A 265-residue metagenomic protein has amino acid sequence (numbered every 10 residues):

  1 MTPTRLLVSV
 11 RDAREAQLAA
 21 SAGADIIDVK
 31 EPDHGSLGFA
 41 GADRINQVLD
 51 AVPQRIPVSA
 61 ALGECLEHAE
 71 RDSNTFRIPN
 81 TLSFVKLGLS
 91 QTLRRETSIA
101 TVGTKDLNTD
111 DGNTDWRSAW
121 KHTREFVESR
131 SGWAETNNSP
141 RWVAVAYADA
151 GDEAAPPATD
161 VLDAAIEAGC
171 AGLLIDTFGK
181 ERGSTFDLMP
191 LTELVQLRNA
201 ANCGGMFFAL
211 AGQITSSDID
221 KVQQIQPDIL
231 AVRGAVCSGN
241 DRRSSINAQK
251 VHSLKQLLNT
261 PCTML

Functional and structural regions predicted by a protein language model:
M1-S9, W133-N137, L265: N-terminal amphipathic alpha-helix/helix-capping segment at the start of soluble metabolic enzymes
T4-E15, A20-D25: N-terminal basic/disordered segments at the start of proteins
R11-R14, I56, T104, A150-G151 (+2 more regions): Alpha/beta catalytic cores of nucleotide-metabolism and tRNA/nucleoside-modifying enzymes
R14-E15, A69-E70, D160-V161, S217-I219: Short acidic active-site motifs
A19, V48, L173, V222 (+1 more regions): Conserved, mostly hydrophobic/aromatic
H34-G35, C170-E193, V236-I246: Glycine/Thr-rich beta-alpha phosphate-binding loop at enzyme active sites
A40-V52, D110-S129, V232-L265: C-terminal helical cap(s) of enzyme catalytic domains, especially alpha/beta-barrels
P53-T185, Q196-G204: Conserved anion-binding
